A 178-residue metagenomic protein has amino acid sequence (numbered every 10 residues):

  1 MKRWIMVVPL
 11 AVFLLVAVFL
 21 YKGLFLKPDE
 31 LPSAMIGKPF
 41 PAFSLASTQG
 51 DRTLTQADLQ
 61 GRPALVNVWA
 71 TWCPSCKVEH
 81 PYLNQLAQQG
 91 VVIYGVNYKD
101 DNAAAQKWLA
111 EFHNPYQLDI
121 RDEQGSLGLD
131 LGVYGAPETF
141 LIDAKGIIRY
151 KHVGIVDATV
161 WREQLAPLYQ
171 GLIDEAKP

Functional and structural regions predicted by a protein language model:
M1-A46, P178: N-terminal targeting signals for export/organelle localization
M6, A110-P115, D122-I173, P178: Thiol/disulfide oxidoreductase modules built on the thioredoxin-like
P41, A64, A136-P137: Short loop/turn microsegments at loop-to-beta-strand junctions
T48-G50, A144: Short, ordered coil/turn segments that flank beta-strands lining enzyme active or ligand-binding pockets
L54-P74: Short active-site neighborhood of thiol/selenol oxidoreductases, capturing the structured segment around
L65-V66, I93, T139: Hydrophobic beta-strand anchors of alpha/beta hydrolase catalytic cores
T71-V78, E138: C-type cytochrome heme c attachment motif
K77-H113, E123-L129: Structural microenvironment flanking redox-active thiols in thiol-disulfide oxidoreductases
